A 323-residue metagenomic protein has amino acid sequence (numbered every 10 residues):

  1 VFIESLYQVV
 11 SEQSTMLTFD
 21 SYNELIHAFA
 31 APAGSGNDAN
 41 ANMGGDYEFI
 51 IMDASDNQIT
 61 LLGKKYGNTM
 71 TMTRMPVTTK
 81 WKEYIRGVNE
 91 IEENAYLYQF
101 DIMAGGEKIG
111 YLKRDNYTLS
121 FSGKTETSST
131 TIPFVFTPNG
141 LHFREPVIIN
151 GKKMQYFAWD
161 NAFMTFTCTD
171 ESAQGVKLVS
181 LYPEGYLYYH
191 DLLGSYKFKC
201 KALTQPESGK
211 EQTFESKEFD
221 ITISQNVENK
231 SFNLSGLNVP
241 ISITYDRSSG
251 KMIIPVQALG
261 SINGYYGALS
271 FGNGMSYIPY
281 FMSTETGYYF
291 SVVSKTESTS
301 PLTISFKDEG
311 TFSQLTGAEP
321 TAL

Functional and structural regions predicted by a protein language model:
V1-F2, M16-V227, N273-M275, F281-L323: Lipid interaction determinants
F2-V10, Q225-G287: Predominantly extracellular/secreted and cell-surface proteins with exposed, flexible low-complexity segments
E12-S14: A generic structural motif
